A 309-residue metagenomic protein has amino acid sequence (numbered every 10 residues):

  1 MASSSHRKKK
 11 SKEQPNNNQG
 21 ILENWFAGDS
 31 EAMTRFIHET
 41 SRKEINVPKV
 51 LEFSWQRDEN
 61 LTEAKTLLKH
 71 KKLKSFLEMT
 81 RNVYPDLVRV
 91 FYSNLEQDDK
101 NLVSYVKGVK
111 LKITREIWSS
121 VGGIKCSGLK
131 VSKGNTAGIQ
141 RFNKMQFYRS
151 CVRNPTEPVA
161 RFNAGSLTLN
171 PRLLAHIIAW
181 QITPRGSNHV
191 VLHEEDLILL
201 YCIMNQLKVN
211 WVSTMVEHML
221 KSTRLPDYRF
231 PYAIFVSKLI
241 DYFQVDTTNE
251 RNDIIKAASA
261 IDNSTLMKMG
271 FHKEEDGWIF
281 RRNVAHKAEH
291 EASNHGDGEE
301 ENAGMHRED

Functional and structural regions predicted by a protein language model:
A2-R281, A285: A structural signal for long, well-ordered, hydrophobic/aromatic- and basic-residue-enriched core segments of folded
W278-D309: Acidic, low-complexity intrinsically disordered regions
